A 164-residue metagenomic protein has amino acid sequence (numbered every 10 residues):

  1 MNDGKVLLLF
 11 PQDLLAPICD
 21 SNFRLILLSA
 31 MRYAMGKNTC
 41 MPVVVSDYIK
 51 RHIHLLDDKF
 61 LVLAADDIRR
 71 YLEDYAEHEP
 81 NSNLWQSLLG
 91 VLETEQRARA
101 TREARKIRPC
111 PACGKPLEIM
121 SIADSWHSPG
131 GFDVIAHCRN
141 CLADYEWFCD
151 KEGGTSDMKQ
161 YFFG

Functional and structural regions predicted by a protein language model:
D3-M41, S46: Short terminal alpha-helical segments
M35-M41, H54-V62, E73-N83: Charged, low-complexity interaction regions
Q86-I107, S125, F148-G164: Short, intrinsically disordered terminal segments enriched in charged and Pro/Gly residues
C110-C113, C138: Short cysteine-rich clusters marking metal-coordination/redox-active sites
P116, C141-D144: Cys/His-rich metal-chelating microdomains
I119-M120, W147-F148: Short, non-ligating residues that shape and space the ligands of small metal-coordination modules and catalytic
D124-I135: Short linker/helix segments within small regulatory modules
